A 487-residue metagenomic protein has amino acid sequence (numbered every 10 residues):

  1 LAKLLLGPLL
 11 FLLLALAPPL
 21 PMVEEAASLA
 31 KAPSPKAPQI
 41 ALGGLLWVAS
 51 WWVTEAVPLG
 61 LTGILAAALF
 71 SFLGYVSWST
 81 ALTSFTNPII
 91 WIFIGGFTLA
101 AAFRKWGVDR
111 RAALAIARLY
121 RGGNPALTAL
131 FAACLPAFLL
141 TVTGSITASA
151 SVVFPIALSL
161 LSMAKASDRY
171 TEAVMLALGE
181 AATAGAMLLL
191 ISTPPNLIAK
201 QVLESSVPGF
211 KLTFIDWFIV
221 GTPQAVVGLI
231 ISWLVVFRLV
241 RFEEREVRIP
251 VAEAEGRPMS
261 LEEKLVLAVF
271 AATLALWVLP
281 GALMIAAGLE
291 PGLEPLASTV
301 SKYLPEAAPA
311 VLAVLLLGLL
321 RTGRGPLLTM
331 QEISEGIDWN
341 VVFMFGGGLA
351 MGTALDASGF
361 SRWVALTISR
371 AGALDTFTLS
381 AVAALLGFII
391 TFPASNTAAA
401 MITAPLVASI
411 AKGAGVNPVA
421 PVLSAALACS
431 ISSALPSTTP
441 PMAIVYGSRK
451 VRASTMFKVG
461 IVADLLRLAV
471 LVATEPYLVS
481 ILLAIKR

Functional and structural regions predicted by a protein language model:
L1-I92, D216-L366, V462-L468, V472-R487: Hydrophobic transmembrane alpha-helices of multi-pass small-molecule transporters
P35-L42, T86-I90, R118-A133, A164-L176 (+5 more regions): Membrane-interfacial loop-to-helix junctions in multi-pass transporters
G43-S50, A132-F138, A181, T273 (+2 more regions): Hydrophobic, membrane-inserted alpha-helices
V53-G60, P88, A100-R111, L140-V152 (+4 more regions): Short helix-coil transition sites and intra-membrane helix breaks within transmembrane domains of multi-pass
A81, F85, V108-Y120, V153 (+8 more regions): Hydrophobic alpha-helical segments of integral membrane proteins, encompassing both true transmembrane helices
A117-M187, P194-P208, N396-L427, I485: Hydrophobic transmembrane alpha-helices that form the pore/transport pathway of multi-pass ion and small-solute
S159-L267, P441-E475: Membrane-core helix-loop-helix motifs of multi-pass transport proteins
M163-R169, F218-A225, F343-S361, G372-R487: C-terminal transmembrane helix pair
